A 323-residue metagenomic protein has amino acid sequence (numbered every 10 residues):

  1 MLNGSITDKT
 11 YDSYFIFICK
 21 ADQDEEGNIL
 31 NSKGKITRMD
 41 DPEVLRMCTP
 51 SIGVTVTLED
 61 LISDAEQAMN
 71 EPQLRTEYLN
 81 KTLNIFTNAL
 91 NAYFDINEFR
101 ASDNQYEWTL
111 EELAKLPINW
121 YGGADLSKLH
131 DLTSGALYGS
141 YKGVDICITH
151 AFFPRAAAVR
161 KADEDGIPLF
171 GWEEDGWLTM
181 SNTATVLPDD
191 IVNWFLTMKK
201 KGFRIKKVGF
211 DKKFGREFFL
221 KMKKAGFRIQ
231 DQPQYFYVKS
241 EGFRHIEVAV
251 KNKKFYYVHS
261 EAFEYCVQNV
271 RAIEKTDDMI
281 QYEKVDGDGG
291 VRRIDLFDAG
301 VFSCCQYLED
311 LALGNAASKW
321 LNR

Functional and structural regions predicted by a protein language model:
M1-Y121, H130-L132, H150-P154, K161-N182 (+1 more regions): Non-catalytic, compositionally simple segments
N3-M47, K221-G314: Metal-dependent DNA phosphodiester-chemistry modules and their immediately adjacent helices/loops in DNA-processing
I18, Y121-D125, S134-L137, R204-G209 (+1 more regions): Structured core elements
L126, G209-K213, Q232: Short His-Asn-centered micro-motif
L129-G143, L296-S303: Acidic, metal-ligating active-site segments
W177-I205: Short, basic/hydrophobic alpha-helical segments
G202-F214, F219: Short glycine-rich phosphate-binding loop at a beta-alpha junction
A317-R323: Acidic, low-complexity intrinsically disordered tails
